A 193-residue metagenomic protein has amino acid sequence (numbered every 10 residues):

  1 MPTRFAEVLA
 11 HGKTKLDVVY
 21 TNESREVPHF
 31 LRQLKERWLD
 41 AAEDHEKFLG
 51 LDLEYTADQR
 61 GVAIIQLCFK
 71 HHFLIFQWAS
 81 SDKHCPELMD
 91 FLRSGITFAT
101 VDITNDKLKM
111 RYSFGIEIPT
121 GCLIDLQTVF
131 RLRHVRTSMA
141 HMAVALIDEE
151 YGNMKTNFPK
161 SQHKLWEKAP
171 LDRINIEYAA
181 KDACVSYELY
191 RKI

Functional and structural regions predicted by a protein language model:
M1-L49, S81, L126: N-terminal accessory regions of nucleic-acid-interacting proteins
F48-R60: Short acidic, Gly/Ser-rich segments with clustered Asp/Glu that frequently serve as metal-coordination loops in enzyme
D58-F73: A short alpha/beta connector and helix-capping loop motif
H72-L92, I96: Nucleic-acid-processing active sites and adjacent nucleic-acid-binding tracks, predominantly divalent metal-dependent
I96-I103: Acidic beta-strand-to-loop metal/phosphate-binding motif
S113-L123: A short alpha->loop->secondary-structure connector
I124-D148: Short alpha-helix plus adjacent loop in nuclease-associated cores
I147-I193: Acidic, Mg2+-coordinating catalytic module of metal-dependent nucleases/exonucleases that use a two-metal-ion mechanism
